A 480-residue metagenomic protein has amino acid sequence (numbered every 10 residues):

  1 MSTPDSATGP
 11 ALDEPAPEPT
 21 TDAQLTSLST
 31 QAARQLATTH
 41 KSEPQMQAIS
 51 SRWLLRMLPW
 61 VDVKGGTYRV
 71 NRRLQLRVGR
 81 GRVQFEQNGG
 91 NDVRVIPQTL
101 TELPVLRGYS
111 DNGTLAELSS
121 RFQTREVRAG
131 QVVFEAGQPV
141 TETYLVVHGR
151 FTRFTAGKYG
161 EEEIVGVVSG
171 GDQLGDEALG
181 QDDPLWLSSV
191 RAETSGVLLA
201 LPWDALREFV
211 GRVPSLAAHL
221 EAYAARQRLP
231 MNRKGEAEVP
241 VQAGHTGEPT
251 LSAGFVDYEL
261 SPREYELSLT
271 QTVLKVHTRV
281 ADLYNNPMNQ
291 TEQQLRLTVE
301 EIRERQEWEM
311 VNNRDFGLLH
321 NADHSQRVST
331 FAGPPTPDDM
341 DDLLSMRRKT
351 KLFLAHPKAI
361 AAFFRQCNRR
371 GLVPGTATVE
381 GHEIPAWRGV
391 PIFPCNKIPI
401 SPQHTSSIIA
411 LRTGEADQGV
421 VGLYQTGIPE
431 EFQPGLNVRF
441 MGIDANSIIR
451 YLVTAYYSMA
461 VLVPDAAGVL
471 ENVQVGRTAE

Functional and structural regions predicted by a protein language model:
S2-A253, Y451: Cytosolic regulatory regions built on CNB/CRP/Popeye-like sensor folds
E142, S189, E264-E266, R439: Short, surface-exposed charged micro-motifs
S215, N368-L372, G468: Short, solvent-exposed amphipathic alpha-helical segments in soluble enzyme and RNA/protein-processing domains
A225-V280, N289-T291: Acidic/polar, low-complexity extended loops/arms that serve as protein-protein interfaces in large oligomeric shells
Q271-K349: Alpha-helical scaffold segments that mediate packing/assembly in large oligomeric complexes
D341, S345-Q425: Extended oligomerization regions of viral-like shell subunits
T405-E480: Extended, compositionally biased alpha-helical segments that mediate assembly or anchoring
